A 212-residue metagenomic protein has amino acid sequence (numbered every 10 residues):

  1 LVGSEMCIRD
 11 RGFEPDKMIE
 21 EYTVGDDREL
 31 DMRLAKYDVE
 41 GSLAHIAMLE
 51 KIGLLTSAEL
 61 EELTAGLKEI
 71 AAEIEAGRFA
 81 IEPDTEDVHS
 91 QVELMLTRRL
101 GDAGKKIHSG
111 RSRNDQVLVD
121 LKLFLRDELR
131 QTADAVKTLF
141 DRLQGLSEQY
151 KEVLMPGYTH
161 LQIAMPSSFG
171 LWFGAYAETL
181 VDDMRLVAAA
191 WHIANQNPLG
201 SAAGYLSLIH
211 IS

Functional and structural regions predicted by a protein language model:
S4, R9-L206, S212: A helix-coil-helix interface module used to build multimeric assemblies and to scaffold catalytic/cofactor sites
